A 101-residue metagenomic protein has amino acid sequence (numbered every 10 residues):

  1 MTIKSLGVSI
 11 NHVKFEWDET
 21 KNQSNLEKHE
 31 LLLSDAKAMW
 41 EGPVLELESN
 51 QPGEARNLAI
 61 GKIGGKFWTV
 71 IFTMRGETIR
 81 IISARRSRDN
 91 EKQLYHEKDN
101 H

Functional and structural regions predicted by a protein language model:
M1-H101: Ribonuclease/tRNase effector modules and their secretory precursors
